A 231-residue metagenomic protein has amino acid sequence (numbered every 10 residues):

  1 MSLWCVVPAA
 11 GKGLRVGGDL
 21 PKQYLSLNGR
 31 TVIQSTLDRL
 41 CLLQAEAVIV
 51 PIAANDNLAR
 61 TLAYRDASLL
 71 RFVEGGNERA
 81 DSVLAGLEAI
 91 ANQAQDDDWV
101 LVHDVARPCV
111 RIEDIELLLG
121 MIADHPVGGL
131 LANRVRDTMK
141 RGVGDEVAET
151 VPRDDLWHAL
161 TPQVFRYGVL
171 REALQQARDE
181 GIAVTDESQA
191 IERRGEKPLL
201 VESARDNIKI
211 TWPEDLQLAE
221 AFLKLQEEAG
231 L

Functional and structural regions predicted by a protein language model:
M1-D56, L70: N-terminal glycine-rich phosphate-binding loop and ensuing alpha1 helix
M1-W4, D186-E187, R205, L216-L231: SAM-dependent methyltransferases
V7, I33, G86, D104 (+3 more regions): Residue-level signal for inorganic ion chemistry
N57-A63: Acidic helix N-cap motif at the loop->helix transition within catalytic regions of sugar-transfer enzymes
Y64-D98: Short phosphate-binding loop-to-helix
W99-H103: Short aromatic-hydrophobic micro-motifs that form the base-stacking/packing surface for donor nucleotide recognition
C109-L199, L231: Conserved core of the sugar-phosphate nucleotidyltransferase
L199-D206: Catalytic beta-strand/loop signature of glycosyltransferases that borders the donor
